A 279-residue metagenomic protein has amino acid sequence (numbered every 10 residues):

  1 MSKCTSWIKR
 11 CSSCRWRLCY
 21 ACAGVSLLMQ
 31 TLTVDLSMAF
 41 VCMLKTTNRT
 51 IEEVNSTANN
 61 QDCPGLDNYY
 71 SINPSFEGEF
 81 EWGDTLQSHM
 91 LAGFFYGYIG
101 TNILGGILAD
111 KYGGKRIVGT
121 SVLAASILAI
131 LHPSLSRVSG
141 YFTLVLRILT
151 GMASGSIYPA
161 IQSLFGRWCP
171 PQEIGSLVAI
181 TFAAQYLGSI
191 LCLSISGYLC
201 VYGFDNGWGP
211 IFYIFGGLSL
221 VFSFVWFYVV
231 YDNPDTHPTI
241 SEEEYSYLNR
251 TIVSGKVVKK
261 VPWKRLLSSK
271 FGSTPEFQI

Functional and structural regions predicted by a protein language model:
M1-E81: Cytosolic juxtamembrane N-terminal segment immediately preceding the first transmembrane helix of multi-pass
S2-S13, G65-W82, P238-I279: Flexible cytoplasmic loops linking transmembrane helices in multi-pass membrane transporters
R15, S134-L146: Helix-loop junctions at membrane interfaces in 12-TM secondary transporters
V34, F94-I103, G155, S189-I190: Residue-level signature of mid-helix packing/kink "hotspots" within the transmembrane helices of 12-pass Major
K111-V122, N206: Cytoplasmic membrane-interface "Motif A"-like loop-to-helix N-cap segments of 12-TM Major Facilitator Superfamily
L123-R137: C-terminal ends and interior cores of transmembrane alpha-helices in multi-pass membrane transporters/permeases
T143-Q185: Cytoplasmic helix-loop-helix junction between adjacent transmembrane helices in 12-TM secondary transporters
P171-L177, A183, C200-L267: Central mid-sequence intracellular linker of multi-pass
